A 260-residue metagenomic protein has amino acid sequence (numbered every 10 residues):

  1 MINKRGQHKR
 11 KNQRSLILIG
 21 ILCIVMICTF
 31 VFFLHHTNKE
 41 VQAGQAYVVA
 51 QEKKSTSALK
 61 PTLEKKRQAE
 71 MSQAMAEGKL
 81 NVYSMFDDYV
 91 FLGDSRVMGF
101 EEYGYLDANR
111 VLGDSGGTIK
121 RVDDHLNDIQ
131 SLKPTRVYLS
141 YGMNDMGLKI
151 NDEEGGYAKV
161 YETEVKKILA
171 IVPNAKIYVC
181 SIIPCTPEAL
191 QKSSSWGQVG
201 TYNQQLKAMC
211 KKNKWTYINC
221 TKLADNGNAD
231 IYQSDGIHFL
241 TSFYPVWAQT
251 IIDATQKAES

Functional and structural regions predicted by a protein language model:
M1-F86, E102, A258: N-terminal secretory targeting modules
A76-V160: Conserved SGNH/GDSL esterase-like catalytic core that processes O-acyl groups on lipids and polysaccharides
F86-D88, L132-V137, V172-I177, K212-T216: Loop/turn elements at helix/coil->beta-strand transitions in domains of secreted/extracellular proteins
G93-R96, G104, M143, S181-P184 (+2 more regions): A mature extracytoplasmic/lumenal domain signature
S140, N144, L169-V199, A224: Active-site segments of SGNH/GDSL-like serine hydrolases that catalyze O-acetyl group transfer/hydrolysis on lipids
E154-E164, S195-Y202: Charged helix-capping and loop-helix junction motifs
C185-S260: Catalytic His-Asp segment of secreted/periplasmic serine-dependent ester chemistry enzymes
